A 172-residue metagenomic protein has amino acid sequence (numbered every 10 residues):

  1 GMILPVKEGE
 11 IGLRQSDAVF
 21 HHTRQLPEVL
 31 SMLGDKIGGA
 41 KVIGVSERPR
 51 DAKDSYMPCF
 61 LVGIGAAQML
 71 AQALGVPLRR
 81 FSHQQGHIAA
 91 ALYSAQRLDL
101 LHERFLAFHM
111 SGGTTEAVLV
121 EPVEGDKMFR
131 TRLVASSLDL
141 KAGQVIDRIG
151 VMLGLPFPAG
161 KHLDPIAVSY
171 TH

Functional and structural regions predicted by a protein language model:
G1-F20, D126-V134: Short glycine-rich, Thr/Ser-proximal phosphate-binding strand/loop in the N-terminal lobe of ATP-dependent enzymes
S31-Q68, Q72: Short beta-strand-loop/turn "lid" adjacent to the catalytic site in phosphate-handling enzymes
V42-G44, C59, F105-H109, D139: Short glycine-aspartate micro-motif
G44-V45, L78-H83, L140: General beta-strand structural signal in soluble alpha/beta enzymes
V76-L106: Conserved phosphate-binding catalytic cores of ATP/NTP-utilizing and phosphoryl-transfer enzymes
Q85, E121-V168: Glycine-rich phosphate-binding loop plus the immediately following alpha-helix
T115-L119: Short beta-strand scaffold segments in enzyme catalytic cores
T171-H172: Conserved small/polar residues in nucleotide/adenosyl-binding loops
